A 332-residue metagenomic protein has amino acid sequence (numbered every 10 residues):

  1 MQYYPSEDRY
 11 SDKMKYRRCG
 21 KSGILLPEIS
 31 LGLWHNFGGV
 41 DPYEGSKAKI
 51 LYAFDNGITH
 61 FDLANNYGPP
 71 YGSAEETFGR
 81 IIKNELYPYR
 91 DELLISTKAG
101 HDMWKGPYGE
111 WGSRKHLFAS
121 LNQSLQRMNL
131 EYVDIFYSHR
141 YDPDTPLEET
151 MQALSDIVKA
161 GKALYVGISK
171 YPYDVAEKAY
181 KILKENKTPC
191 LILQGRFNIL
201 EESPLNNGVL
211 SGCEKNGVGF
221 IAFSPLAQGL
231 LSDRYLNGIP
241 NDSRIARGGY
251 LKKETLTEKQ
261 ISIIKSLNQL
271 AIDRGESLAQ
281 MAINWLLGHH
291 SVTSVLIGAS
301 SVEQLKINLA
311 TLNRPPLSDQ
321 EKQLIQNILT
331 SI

Functional and structural regions predicted by a protein language model:
M1-L93: N-terminal binding-site loop/beta-alpha segment at the start of enzyme catalytic domains that lines or forms
Q2-K13, T145-I332: Beta/alpha (TIM)-barrel catalytic core signal, keyed to glycine-rich beta->alpha loops juxtaposed to Asp/Glu that bind
G20-G38, S96-G109, Y132, Y137: N-terminal small/glycine-rich loop or linker at the start of catalytic domains across soluble metabolic enzymes
L25-I29, G57-T59, Y87-L93, L130-D134 (+5 more regions): Short, well-ordered coil/turn segments that N-cap beta-strands
L31, L63, T97, I135-S138 (+4 more regions): Conserved beta-strand positions
G38-Y43, N66-A74, D142-P146, Y173-D174 (+1 more regions): Acidic-and-aromatic substrate-binding clefts and catalytic sites of carbohydrate-active enzymes
D41-A53, G112-R127, A176-Y180: Short, acidic/polar
Q126-T145: Active-site groove signature of glycoside hydrolases
